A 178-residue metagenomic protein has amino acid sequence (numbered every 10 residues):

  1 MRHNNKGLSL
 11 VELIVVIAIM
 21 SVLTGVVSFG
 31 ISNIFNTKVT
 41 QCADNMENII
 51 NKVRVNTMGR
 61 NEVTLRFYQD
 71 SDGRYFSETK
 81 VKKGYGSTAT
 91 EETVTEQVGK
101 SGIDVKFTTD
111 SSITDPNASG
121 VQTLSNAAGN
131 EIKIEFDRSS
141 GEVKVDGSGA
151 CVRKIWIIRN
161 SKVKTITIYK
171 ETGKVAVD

Functional and structural regions predicted by a protein language model:
M1-I31: N-terminal single-pass transmembrane signal-anchor helix
V22-Q41, V55, Y68-D178: N-terminal helix-rich module
N36-T64: Membrane-proximal N-terminal amphipathic helix
